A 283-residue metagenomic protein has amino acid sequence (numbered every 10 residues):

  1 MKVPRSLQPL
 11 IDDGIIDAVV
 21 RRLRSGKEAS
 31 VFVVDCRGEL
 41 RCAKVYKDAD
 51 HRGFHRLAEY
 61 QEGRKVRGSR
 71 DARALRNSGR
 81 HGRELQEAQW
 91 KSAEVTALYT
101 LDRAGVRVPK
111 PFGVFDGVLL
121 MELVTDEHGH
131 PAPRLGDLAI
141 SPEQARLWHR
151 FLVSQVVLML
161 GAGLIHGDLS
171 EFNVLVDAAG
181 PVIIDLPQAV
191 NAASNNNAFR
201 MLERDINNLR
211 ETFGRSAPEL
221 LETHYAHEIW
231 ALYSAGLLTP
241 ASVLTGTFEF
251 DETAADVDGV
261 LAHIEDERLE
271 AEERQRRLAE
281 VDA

Functional and structural regions predicted by a protein language model:
M1-P131, V157, G161: Conserved ATP-binding subdomain of kinase catalytic cores across diverse folds
M1-S25, R37, E143, L147 (+5 more regions): Regulatory N- and C-terminal appendages and interdomain linkers associated with kinase/kinase-like NTP transferase
R37-D48, F54, T125-L138, P142 (+1 more regions): Catalytic activation segment of kinase domains across protein kinase-like and atypical kinase folds
E84-E87, L138-A145: Short, surface-exposed loop/turn motifs that are enriched in glycine and acidic residues and include a nearby proline
A88-V95, H149, F199, E203-I206: Amphipathic alpha-helical transducer elements in NTP-driven molecular machines
V114-F115, F172, A226: Residue-level "edge-of-site" marker
G161-E171: Catalytic-loop of the protein kinase fold
